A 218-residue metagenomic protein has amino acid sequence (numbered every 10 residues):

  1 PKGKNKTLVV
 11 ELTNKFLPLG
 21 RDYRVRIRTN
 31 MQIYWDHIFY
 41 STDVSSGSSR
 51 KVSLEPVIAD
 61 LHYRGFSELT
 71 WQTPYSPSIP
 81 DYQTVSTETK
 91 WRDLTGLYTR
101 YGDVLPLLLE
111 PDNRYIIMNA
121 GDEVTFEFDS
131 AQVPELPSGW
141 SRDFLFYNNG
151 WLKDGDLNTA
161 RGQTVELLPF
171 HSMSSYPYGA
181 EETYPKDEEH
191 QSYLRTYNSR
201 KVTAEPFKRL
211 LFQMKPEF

Functional and structural regions predicted by a protein language model:
P1-G20, N30, Y34-F218: Activation corresponds to long, low-complexity, non-globular regions
R26-R28: Aromatic-lined ligand-binding clefts that engage carbohydrates, nucleic acids, or primary amines
